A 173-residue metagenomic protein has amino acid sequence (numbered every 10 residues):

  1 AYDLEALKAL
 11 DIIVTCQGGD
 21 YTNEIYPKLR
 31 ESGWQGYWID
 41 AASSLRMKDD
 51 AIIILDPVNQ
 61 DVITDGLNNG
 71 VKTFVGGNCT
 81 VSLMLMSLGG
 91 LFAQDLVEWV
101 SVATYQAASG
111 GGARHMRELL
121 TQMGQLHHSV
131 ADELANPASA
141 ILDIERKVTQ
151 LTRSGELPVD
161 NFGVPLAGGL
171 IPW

Functional and structural regions predicted by a protein language model:
A1-D160: N-terminal Rossmann-like NAD(P) cofactor-binding subdomain of oxidoreductases, focused on the glycine-rich
L166-L170: Feature for intrinsically disordered/low-complexity regulatory segments and propeptides
